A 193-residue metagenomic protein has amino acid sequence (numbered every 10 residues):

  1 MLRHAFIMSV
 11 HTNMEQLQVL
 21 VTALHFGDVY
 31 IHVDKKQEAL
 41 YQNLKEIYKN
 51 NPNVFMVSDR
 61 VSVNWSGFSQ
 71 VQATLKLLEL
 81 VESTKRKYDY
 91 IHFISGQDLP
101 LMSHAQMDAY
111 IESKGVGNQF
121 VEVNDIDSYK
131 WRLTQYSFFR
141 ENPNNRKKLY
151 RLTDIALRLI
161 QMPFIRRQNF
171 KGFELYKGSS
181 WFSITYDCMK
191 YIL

Functional and structural regions predicted by a protein language model:
M1-L193: ER/Golgi luminal nucleotide-sugar-dependent glycosyltransferases, focusing on the catalytic module
